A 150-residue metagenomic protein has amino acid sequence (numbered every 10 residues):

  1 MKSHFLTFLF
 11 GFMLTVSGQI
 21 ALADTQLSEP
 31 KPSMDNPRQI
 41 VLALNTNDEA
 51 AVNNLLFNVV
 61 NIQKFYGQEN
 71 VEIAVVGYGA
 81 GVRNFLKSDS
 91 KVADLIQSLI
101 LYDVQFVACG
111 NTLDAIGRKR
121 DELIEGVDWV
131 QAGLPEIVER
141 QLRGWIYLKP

Functional and structural regions predicted by a protein language model:
M1-H4: Positively charged n-region of N-terminal signal peptides that target proteins for export
T7-Q19: Bacterial N-terminal signal peptides
L22-P150: Secreted/extracellular ectodomain signature
